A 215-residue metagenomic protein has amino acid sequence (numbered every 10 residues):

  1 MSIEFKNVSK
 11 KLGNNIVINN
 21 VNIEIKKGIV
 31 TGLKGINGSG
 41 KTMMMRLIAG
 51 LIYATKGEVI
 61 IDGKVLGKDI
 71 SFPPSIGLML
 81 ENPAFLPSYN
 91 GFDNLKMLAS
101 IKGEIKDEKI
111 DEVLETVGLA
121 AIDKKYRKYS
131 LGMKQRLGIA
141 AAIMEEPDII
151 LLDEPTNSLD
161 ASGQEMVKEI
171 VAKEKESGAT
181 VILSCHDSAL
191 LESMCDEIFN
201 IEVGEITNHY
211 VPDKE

Functional and structural regions predicted by a protein language model:
K34-I36: The feature captures the beta-strand-to-loop junction immediately N-terminal to the Walker
A49: Helix-to-loop junction immediately C-terminal to a conserved catalytic motif
G57-F72: Conserved ABC transporter NBD signature motif
K96, D107-I122: Conserved ABC ATPase "signature" region
I150-E154: Catalytic Walker B motif of ABC-type/P-loop ATPase nucleotide-binding domains
C185-H186: H-loop/switch region of ABC-family ATPase nucleotide-binding domains
